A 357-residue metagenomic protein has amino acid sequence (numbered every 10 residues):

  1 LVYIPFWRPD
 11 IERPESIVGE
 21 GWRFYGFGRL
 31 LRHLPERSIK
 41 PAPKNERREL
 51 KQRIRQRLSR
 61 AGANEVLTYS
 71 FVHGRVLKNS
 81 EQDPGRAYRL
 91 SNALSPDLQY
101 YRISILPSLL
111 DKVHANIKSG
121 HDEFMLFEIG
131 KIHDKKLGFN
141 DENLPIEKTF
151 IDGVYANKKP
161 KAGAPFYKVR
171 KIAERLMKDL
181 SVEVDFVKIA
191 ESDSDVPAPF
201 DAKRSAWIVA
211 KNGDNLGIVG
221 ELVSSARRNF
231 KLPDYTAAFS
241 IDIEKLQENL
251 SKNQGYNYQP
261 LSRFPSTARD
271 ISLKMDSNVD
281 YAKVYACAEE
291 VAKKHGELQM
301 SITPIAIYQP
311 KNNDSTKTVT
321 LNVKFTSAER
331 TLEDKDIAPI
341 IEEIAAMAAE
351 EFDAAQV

Functional and structural regions predicted by a protein language model:
L1-F124, K324-T326, T331, D336-V357: Extended, well-folded interaction surfaces typified by the phenylalanyl-tRNA synthetase beta subunit core
L1-P5, P35-P41, T68-S80, M125-K135 (+3 more regions): A glycine-rich phosphate-binding loop feature that marks nucleotide/adenosyl-phosphate handling sites
I4-F6, N92, K131, Y155 (+3 more regions): Flexible glycine-/small-residue-rich
D10, P14, T68, I146 (+1 more regions): A carboxyl-terminal module marker
E15, E128-I129, G138, I218-G220: Beta-strand scaffold of nucleotide-dependent catalytic cores
Y25-K40, R86-S91, I132-P160, P260-D270 (+1 more regions): Residues forming anionic-ligand binding surfaces in small-molecule and nucleic-acid pockets of primarily soluble enzymes
F27, R60, D111, A115 (+5 more regions): Short, well-ordered loop/turn and helix-capping segments at boundaries between secondary-structure elements and domains
A115-K118, N140-N143, V196, R228: A generic local secondary-structure boundary/capping motif
